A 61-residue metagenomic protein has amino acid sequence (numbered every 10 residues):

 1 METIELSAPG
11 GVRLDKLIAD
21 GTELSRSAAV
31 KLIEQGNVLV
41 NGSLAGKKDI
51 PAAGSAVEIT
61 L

Functional and structural regions predicted by a protein language model:
M1-L61: A basic, amphipathic helix-loop patch mediating RNA/tRNA/ribosome contacts
